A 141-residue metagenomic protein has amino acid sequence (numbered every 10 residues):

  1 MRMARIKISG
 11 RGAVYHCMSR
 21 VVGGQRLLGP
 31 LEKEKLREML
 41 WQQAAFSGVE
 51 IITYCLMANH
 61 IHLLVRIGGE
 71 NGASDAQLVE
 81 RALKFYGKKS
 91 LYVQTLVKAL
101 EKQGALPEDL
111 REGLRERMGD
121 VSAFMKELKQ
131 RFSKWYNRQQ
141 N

Functional and structural regions predicted by a protein language model:
M1-N141: Short catalytic/metal-binding and nucleic-acid-binding patches
